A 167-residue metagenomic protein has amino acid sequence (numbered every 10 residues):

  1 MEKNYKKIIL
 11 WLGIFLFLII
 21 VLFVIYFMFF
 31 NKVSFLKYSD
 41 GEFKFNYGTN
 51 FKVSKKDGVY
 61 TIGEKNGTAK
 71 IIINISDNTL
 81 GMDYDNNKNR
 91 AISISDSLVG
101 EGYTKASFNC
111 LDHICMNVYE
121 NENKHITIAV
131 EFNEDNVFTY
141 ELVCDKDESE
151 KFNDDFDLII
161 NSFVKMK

Functional and structural regions predicted by a protein language model:
E2-I20: N-terminal Sec-pathway targeting helices
Y5-I9, S107, K167: Residue-level detector of intrinsically disordered/flexible regions characterized by low predicted structural confidence
L18-M28: Hydrophobic alpha-helical membrane-insertion segments, chiefly the h-region of N-terminal signal peptides
F30-D57: N-terminal "mature-domain start" segment
T49-F51, S95, Y140-K167: Surface-exposed amphipathic alpha-helical segments
K55-E141, D147-E148: Conserved polar/disulfide-associated segments of primarily extracytoplasmic proteins
